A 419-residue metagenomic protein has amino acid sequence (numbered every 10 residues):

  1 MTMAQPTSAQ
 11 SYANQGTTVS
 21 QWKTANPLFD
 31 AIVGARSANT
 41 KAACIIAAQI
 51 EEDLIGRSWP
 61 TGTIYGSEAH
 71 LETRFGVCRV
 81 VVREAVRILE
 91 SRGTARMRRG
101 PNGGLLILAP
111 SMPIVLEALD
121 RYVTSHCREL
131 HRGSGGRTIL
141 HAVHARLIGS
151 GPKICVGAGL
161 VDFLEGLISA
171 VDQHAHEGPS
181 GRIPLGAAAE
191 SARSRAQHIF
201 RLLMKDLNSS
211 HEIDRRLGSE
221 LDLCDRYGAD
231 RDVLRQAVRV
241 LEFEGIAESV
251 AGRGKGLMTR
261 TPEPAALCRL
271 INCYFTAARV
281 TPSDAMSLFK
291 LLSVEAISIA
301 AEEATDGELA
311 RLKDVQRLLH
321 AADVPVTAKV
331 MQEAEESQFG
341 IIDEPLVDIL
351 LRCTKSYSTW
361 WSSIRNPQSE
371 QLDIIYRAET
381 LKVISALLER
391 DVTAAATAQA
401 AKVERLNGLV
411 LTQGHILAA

Functional and structural regions predicted by a protein language model:
A4-G136, G181-S287, A419: Short linear motifs at protein or domain termini
Q10, N14-N26, I32-R36, K153-S191 (+4 more regions): C-terminal all-alpha effector/ligand-binding and dimerization domain of prokaryotic HTH-type transcriptional repressors
I50, L203, V315-L319, K382-I384: Generic hydrophobic alpha-helical segments
T61-T63, R216, D348-L351, A395-A396: Short, hydrophobic secondary-structure boundary micro-motifs
E68, A158, E220, I342-P345 (+1 more regions): Short loop-to-helix capping motifs
R83, R235, A304-D306, V330-A334 (+2 more regions): Juxtamembrane/interface motifs at transmembrane-helix termini
G133-I183, F289-E295, I299-I364, Y376 (+2 more regions): Conserved amphipathic alpha-helical segments that form helical-bundle/coiled-coil interaction surfaces
